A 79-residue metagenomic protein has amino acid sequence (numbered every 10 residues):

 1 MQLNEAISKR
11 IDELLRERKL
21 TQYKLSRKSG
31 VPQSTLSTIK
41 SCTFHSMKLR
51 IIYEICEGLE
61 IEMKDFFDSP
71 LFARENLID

Functional and structural regions predicted by a protein language model:
M1-L20: A short, Lys/Arg-rich alpha-helix, primarily the initiator
D12, Y23, Y53: Residues within the helices of the helix-turn-helix
E13, F67-D79: Short, charged recognition helix plus adjacent turn of helix-turn-helix-like nucleic-acid-binding domains
L15, S26, C56: The alpha-helix within a helix-turn-helix
R16, G30, S41, L71: Residue-level detection of the helix-turn-helix DNA-binding "recognition helix"
L20-T38: Short alpha-helical DNA-recognition segment
T43-E54: Short, basic-rich loop-to-helix N-cap that marks the start of a DNA-contacting helix
